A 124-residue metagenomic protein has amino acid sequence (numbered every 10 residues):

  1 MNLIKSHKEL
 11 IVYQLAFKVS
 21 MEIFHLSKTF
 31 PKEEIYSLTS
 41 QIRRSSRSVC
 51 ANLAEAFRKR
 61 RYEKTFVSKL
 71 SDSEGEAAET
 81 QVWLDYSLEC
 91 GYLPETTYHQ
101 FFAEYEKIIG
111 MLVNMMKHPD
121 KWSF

Functional and structural regions predicted by a protein language model:
M1-E55, K59-F124: Short, C-terminally biased terminal segments at protein or domain edges
